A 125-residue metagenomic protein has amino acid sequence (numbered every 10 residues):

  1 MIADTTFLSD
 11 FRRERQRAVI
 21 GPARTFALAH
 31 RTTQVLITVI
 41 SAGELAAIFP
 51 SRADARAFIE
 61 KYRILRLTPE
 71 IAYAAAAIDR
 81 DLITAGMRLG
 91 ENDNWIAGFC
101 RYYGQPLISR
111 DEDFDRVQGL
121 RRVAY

Functional and structural regions predicted by a protein language model:
M1-I37, A46-E60: Short, well-structured N-terminal submotif of metal-dependent ribonuclease cores
A3-D4, I37-T38, R88-G90, D111: Histidine- and aromatic-rich ligand-binding microenvironments
D4-T5, L45, A75, C100: Generic structural signal for small/hydrophobic residues in well-ordered secondary structure, especially within
L8, A42-L45, A72, F114: A generic structural signal for short hydrophobic patches within well-formed alpha-helices
R52-R56, L82-I83, A124-Y125: Short, hinge-like loop/turn segments at secondary-structure boundaries
R56, F114-G119: Short loop/helix-cap segments at secondary-structure boundaries that form the rim of catalytic
K61-I64, G119-Y125: Active-site regions of enzymes building and remodeling cell-envelope glycoconjugates
I64-R110: Active-site neighborhoods of divalent-metal-dependent phosphate/nucleic-acid chemistry enzymes
